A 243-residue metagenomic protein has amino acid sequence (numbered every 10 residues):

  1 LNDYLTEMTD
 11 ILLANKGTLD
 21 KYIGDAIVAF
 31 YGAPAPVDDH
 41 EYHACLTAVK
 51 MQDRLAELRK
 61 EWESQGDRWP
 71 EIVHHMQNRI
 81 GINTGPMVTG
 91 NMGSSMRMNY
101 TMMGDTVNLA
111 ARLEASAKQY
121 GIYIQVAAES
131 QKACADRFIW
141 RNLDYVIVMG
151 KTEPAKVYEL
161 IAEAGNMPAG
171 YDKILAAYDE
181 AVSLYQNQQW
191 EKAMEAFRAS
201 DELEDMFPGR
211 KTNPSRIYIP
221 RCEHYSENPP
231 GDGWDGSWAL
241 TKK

Functional and structural regions predicted by a protein language model:
L1-T47, R97-Y100: Catalytic NTP-binding/metal-coordinating core of nucleotidyl cyclase/transferase enzymes
Y4, I23, H40, T47 (+5 more regions): Helical mechanochemical/support elements of P-loop NTPase systems and associated helical scaffolds
E7-M8, D25-I27, A48-L55, N78 (+3 more regions): Cytosolic nucleotide-binding catalytic cores of signal-transduction proteins
M8, A44, M51, I82 (+3 more regions): Hydrophobic, well-ordered secondary-structure elements that form the walls of internal hydrophobic environments
F30-H40, I80-Y100, A117-Y120, I161-A164: Catalytic strand-loop-helix junctions within cyclic-nucleotide turnover domains
D53-P86, L109, E114-Y145: A short beta-strand->alpha-helix segment at the C-terminal rim of the class III nucleotidyl cyclase catalytic domain
M87-T89, S116-K192, R198-G231: Cytosolic regulatory/linker segments at or just downstream of nucleotide-handling modules in signal-transduction
P230-K243: Intrinsically disordered, low-complexity, charge-biased linker/tail regions
